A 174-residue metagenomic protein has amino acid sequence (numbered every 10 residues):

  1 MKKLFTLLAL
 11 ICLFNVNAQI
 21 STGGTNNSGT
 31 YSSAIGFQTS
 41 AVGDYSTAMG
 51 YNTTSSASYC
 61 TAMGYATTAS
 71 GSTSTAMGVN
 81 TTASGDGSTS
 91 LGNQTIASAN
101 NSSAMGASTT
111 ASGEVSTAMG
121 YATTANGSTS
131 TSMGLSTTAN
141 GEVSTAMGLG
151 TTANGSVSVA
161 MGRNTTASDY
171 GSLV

Functional and structural regions predicted by a protein language model:
L4, V16-V174: Periodic small-residue-enriched repeat registers in elongated scaffold domains
A9-N17: Hydrophobic h-region of N-terminal signal peptides that target proteins for export in Gram-negative bacteria
